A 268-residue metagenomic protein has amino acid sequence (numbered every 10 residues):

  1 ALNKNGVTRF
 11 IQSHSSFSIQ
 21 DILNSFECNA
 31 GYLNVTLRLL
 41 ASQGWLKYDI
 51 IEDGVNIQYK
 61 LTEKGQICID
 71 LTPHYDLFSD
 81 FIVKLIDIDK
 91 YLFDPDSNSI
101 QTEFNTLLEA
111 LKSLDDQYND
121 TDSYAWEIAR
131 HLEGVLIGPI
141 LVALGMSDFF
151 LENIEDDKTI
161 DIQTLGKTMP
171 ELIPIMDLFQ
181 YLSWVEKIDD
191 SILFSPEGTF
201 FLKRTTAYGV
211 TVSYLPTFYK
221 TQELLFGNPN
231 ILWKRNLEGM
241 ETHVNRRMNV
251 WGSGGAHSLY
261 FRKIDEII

Functional and structural regions predicted by a protein language model:
A1-E223: N-terminal accessory segments
T205-I268: Class I SAM-dependent methyltransferase Rossmann-like catalytic core, especially the SAM/SAH-binding loop
